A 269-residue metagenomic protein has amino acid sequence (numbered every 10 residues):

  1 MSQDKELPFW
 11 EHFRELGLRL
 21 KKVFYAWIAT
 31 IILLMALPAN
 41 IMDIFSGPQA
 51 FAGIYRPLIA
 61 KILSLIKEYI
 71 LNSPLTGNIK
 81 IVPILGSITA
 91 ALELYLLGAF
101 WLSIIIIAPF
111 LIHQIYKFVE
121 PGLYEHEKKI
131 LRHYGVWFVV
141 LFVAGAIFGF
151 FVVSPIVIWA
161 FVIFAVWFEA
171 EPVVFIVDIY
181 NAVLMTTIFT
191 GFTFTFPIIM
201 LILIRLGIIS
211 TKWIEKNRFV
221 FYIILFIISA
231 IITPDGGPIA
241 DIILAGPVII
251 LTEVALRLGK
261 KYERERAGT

Functional and structural regions predicted by a protein language model:
M1-T269: Membrane topogenic/interface segments and analogous intrinsically disordered interaction regions
